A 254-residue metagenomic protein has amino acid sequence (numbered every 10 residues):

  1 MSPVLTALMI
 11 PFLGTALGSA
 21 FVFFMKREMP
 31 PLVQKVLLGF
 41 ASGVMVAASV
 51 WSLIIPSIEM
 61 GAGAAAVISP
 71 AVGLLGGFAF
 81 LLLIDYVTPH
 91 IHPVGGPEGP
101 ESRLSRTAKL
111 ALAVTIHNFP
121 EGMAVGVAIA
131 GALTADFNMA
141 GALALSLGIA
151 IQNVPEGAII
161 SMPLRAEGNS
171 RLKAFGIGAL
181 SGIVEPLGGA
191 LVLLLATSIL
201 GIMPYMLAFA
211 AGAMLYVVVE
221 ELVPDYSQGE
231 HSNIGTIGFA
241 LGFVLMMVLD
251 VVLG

Functional and structural regions predicted by a protein language model:
M1-G254: Intrinsically disordered, metal-sensing/regulatory segments
